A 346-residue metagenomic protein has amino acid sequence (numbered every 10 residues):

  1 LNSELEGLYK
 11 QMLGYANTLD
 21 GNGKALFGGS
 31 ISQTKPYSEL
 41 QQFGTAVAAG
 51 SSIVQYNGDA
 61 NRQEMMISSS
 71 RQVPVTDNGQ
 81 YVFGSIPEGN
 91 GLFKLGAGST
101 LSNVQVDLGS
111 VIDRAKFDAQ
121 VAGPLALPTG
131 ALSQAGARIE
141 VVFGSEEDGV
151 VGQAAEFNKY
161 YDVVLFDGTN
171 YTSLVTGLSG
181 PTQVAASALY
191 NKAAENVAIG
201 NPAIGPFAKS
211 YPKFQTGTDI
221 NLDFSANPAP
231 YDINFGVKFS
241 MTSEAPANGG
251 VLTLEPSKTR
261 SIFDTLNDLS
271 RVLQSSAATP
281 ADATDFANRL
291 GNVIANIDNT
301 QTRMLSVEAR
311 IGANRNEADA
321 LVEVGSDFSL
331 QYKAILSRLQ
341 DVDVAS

Functional and structural regions predicted by a protein language model:
L1-P36, V73, N267, R271-S346: Amphipathic alpha-helical polymerization modules
K35-D282: Cysteine-poor, low-complexity segments in flexible/peripheral regions
